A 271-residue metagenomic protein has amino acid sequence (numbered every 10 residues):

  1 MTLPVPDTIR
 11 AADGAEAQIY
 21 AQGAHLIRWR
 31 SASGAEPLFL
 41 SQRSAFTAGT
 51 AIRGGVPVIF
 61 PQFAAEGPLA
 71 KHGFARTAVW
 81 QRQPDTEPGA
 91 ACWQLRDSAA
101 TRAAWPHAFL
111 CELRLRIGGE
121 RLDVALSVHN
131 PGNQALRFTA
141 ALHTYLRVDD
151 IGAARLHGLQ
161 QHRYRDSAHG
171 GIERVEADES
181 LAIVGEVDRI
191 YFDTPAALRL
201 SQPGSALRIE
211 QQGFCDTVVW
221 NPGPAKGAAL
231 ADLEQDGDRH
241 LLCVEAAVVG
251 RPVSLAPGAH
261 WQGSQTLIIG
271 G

Functional and structural regions predicted by a protein language model:
M1-D13, Q22, A32, R96-A100 (+2 more regions): Beta-strand-rich recognition/accessory modules
E16-A70: Acidic-aromatic substrate-binding/catalytic surfaces of carbohydrate-active enzymes
L26-I27, G89-A91, L122-V124, L198 (+1 more regions): Hydrophobic residues embedded in beta-strands of well-ordered beta-sheets
T50-R76, H157-R163, G170, A196: Beta-strand/loop-rich accessory regions of lumenal/periplasmic or secreted enzymes, predominantly carbohydrate-active
A70-G119: Extended, loop-rich substrate-binding clefts of extracytoplasmic carbohydrate-active enzymes
T101-F138, L142-T144: Acidic, contiguous internal or C-terminal segments within carbohydrate-active enzymes that form a structured patch used
P131-N133, D149, G270: Short coil/turn motifs at secondary-structure junctions
A135-R137, Y145-V218: Active-site/ligand-binding surface loops and adjacent short beta/alpha elements that line catalytic pockets across
